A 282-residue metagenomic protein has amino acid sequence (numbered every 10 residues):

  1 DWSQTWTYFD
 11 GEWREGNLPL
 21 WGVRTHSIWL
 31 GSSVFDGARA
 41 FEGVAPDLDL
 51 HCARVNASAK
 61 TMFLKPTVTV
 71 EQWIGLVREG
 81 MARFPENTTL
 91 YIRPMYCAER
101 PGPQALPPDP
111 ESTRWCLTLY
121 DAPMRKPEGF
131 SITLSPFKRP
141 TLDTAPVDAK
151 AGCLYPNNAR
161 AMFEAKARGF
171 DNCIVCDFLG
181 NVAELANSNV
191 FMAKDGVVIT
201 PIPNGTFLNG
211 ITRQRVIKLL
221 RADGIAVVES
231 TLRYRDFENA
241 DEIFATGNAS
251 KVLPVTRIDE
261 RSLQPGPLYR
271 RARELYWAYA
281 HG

Functional and structural regions predicted by a protein language model:
D1-E79, C97, P103-G282: Helix-start/capping segments and mature chain N-termini
R83-M95: Ordered, amphipathic secondary-structure segments that act as subunit-interaction surfaces in large macromolecular
